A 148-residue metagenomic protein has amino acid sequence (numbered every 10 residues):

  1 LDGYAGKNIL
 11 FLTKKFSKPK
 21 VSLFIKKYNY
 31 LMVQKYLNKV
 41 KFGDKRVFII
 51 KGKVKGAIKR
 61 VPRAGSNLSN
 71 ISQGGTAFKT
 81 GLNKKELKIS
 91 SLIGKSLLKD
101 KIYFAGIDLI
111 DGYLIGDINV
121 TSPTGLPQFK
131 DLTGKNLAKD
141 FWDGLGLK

Functional and structural regions predicted by a protein language model:
L1-D2, S122: Short, histidine-centered active-site or binding-site loop motifs used for metal coordination, general acid-base
D2, K7-I89, I93-K95: Phosphate-binding site of ATP-dependent enzymes
L82-K148: ATP-dependent carboxylate activation and anion-phosphoryl transfer catalytic cores that bind Mg-ATP to form
